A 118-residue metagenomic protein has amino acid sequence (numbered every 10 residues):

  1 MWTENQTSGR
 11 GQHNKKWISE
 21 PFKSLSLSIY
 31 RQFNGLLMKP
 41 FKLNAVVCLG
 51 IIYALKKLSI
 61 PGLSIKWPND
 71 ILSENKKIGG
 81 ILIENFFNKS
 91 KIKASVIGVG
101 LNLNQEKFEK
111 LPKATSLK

Functional and structural regions predicted by a protein language model:
M1-S8, Q12-H13, W17-I18: Flexible, acidic active-site loops/lids enriched in D/E/S/T/G that coordinate Mg2+ and/or position polar
I18-K23, S28-K118: Catalytic beta-strand/loop module used to bind and position nucleotide/cofactor moieties in cofactor-attachment
